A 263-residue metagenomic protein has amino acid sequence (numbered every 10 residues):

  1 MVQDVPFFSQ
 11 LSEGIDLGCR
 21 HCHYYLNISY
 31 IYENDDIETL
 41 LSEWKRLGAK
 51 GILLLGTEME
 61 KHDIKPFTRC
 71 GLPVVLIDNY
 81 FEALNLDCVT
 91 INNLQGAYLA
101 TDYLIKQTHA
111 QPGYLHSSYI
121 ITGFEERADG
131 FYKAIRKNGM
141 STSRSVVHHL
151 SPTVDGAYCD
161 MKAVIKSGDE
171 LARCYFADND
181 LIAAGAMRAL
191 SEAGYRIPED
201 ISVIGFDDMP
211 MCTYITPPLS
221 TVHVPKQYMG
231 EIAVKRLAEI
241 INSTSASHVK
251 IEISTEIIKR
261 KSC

Functional and structural regions predicted by a protein language model:
M1-L99, I165-K166: Alpha-helical recognition/docking segments in bacterial nutrient-uptake and carbohydrate-utilization systems
M1-Q10, I28-I37, V89-L99, L115-K162 (+4 more regions): Hinge/beta->alpha junction and helix N-cap segments in small-molecule ligand-binding domains
H23-Y24, L72, A110, M140 (+1 more regions): Short glycine/serine/threonine/alanine-rich loop segments
A49-G56, G113-H116, V147, D169-N179 (+1 more regions): Periplasmic-binding protein-like
Y103-P112: Glycine-rich phosphate/diphosphate-binding loops that line cofactor/substrate pockets in enzymes
D160-C263: Flexible loop/turn connectors
